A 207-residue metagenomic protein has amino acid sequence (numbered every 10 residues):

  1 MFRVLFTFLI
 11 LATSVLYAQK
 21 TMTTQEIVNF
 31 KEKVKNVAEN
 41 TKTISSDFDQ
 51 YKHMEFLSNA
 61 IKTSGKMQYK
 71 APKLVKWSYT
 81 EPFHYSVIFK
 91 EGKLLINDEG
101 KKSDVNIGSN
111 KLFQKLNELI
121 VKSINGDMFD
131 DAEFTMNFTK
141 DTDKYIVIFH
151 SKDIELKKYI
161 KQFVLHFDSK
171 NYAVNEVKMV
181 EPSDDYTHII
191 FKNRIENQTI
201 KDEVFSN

Functional and structural regions predicted by a protein language model:
V4-T13: Sec-dependent N-terminal signal peptides
L16-D49, H53-S58, V204-N207: N-terminal leader/targeting segments and the immediate start of mature chains
K20, K66-K115, T187: An acidic-aromatic
K20-T23, V37-N40, K52, A60 (+1 more regions): Flexible, processing/modification-adjacent segments and terminal tails in exported/periplasmic/extracellular proteins
S46-F48, K62-S64, F89, F191: Extended beta-sheet lipid-handling architectures
F48, V75-Y79, L94-N97, V147-F149 (+1 more regions): Short hydrophobic/aromatic-rich beta-strand segments that constitute the beta-sheet cores of beta-sandwich/beta-barrel
E55-F56, F83-S86, S103, I154-K157 (+1 more regions): Short beta-strands and strand-coil junctions in structured, solvent-facing domains, enriched
F129-N207: Gly/Pro-enriched, hydrophobic low-complexity segments that function as extracytoplasmic propeptides/linkers
